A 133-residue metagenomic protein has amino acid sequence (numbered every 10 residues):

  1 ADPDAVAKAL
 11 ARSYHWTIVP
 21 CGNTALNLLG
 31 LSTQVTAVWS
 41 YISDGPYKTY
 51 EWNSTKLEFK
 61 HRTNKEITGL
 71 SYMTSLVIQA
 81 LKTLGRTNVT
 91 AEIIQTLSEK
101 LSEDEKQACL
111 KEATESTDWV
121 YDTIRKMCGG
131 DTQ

Functional and structural regions predicted by a protein language model:
A1-L10: Short beta-edge/loop segments at beta->alpha junctions of small alpha/beta modules that act as binding/recognition
P3, Y47-E51, T68: Membrane-targeting and insertion segments and their boundary/processing signals
A7-K8, S32, F59, T63 (+1 more regions): Generic, low-specificity signal for short hydrophobic/alpha-helical stretches with a mild N-terminal bias, encompassing
L10-W52: Short gly/ser-rich loop at a beta-strand->alpha-helix junction or flexible surface loop bordering the NTP-binding
E51-H61: A short, charged helix-loop
H61-Q133: Hydrophobic alpha-helical interaction segments
